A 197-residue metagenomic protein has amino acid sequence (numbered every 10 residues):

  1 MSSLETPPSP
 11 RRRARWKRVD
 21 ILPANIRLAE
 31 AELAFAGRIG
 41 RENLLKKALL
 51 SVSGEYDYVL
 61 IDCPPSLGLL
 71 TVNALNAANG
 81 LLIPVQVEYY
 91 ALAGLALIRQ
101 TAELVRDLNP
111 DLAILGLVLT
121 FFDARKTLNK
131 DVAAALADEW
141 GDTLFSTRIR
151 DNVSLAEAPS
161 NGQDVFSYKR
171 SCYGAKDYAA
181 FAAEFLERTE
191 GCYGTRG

Functional and structural regions predicted by a protein language model:
M1-G197: P-loop NTP-binding core
